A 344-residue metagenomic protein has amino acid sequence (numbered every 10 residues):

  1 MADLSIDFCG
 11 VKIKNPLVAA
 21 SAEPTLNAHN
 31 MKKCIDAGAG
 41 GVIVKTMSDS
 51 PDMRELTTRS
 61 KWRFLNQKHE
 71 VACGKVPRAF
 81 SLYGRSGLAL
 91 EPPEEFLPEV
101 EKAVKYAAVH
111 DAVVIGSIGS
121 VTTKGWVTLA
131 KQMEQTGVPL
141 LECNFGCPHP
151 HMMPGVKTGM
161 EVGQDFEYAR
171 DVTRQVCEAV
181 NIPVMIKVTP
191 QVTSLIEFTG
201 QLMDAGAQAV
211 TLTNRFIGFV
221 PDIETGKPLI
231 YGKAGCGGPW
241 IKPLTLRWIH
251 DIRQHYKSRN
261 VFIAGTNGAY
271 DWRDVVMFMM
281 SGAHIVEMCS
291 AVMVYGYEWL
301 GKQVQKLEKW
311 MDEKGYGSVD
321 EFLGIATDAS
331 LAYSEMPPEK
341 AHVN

Functional and structural regions predicted by a protein language model:
M1-V114, G119-K124, W310: N-terminal capping/small domains of soluble enzymes
L17-A20, I115-S117, V184-V188, A264-G265 (+1 more regions): Short catalytic-loop micro-motif centered on adjacent basic/acidic residues
A28, L90-L97, F166, R170 (+5 more regions): Electropositive phosphate-/nucleotide-binding environments in soluble metabolic enzymes
K32-A37, G41, V109-H110, V121-A264 (+2 more regions): Alpha/beta enzyme core
K45-M47, F145, N214, S290-A291: Short secondary-structure boundary segments
P51-E70, P221-G237, A291-Y316: C-terminal helical cap(s) of enzyme catalytic domains, especially alpha/beta-barrels
M280, V286-C289, M293-G315, D320-N344: C-terminal extensions of enzymes
